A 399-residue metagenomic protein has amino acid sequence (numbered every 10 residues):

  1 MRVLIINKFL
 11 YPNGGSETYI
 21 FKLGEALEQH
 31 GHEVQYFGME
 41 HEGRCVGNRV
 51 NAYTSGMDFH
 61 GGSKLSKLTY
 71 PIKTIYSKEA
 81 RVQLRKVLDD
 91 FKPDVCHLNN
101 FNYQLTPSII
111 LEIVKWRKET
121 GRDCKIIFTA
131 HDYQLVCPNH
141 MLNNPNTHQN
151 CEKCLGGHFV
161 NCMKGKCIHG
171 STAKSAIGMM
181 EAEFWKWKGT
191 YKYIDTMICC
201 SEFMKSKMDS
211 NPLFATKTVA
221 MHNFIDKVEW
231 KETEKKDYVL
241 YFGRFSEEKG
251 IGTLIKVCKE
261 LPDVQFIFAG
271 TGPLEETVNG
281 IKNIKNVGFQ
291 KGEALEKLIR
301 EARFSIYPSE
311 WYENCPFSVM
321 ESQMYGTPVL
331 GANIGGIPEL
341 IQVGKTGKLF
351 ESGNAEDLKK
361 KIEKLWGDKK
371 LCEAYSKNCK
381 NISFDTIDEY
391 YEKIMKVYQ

Functional and structural regions predicted by a protein language model:
N7-N13, E25-F91, G272: N-terminal strand-loop element at the rim of the active site of nucleotide-sugar-dependent glycosyltransferases
K125, L135, E152-E229: Donor nucleotide-sugar binding/catalytic pocket of nucleotide-sugar-dependent glycosyltransferases
I198, K231-K249, I255-K259, I267: Conserved donor-binding/catalytic core segment of Leloir-type glycosyltransferases
E276-K297: Nucleotide-activated donor-binding/catalytic signature segment of Leloir-type glycosyltransferases, i.e., the conserved
T277, M320, I334-G344, K348-L349: Short acidic/histidine- and often glycine-rich active-site loop of Leloir-type glycosyltransferases that engages
R300-N314, T327: Acidic donor-binding loop of glycosyltransferase active sites
E310, T327, G331-P338, S352-G353: Short glycine-rich donor-binding/catalytic loop of glycosyltransferases that coordinates the nucleotide-sugar
T346, D357, K364, L371-D385 (+1 more regions): A short, well-ordered alpha-helix in the C-terminal region of glycosyltransferases
